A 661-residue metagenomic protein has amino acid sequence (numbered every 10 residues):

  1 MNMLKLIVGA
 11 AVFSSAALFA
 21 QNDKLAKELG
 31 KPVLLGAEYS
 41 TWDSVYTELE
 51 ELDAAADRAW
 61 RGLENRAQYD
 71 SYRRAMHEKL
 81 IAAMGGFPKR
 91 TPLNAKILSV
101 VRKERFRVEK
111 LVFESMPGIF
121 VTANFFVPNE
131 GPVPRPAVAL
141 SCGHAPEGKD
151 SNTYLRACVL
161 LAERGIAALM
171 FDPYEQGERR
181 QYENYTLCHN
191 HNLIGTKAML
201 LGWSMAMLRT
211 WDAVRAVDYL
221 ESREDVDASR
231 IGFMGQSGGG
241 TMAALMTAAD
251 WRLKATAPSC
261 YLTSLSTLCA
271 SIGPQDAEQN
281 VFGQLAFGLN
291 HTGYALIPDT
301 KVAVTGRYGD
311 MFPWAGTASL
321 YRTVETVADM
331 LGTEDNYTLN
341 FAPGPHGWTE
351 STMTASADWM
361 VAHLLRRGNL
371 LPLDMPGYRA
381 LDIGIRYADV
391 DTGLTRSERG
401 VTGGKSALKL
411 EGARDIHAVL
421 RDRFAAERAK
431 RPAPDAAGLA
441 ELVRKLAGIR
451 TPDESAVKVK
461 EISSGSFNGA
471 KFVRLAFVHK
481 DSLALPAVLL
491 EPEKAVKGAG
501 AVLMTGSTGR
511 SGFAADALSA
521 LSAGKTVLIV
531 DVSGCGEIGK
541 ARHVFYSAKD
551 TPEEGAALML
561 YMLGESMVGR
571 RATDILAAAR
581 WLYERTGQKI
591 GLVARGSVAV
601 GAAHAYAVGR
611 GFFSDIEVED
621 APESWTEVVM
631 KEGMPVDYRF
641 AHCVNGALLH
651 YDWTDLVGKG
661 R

Functional and structural regions predicted by a protein language model:
N2-G9: Sec-dependent signal peptide recognition, specifically the positively charged N-region followed immediately by
A10-A20: Hydrophobic h-region of N-terminal signal peptides that target proteins for export in Gram-negative bacteria
Q21-F120, V133, T292, P298 (+8 more regions): Alpha/beta-hydrolase-fold serine-hydrolase catalytic core, especially in secreted/extracellular enzymes
F125, V133-G143, G498-S507: Short beta-strand element of the alpha/beta-hydrolase
E130-V133, N184-M234, Y546-S597: Gly/Ser-rich "nucleophile elbow"/oxyanion-hole loop immediately N-terminal to the catalytic nucleophile in hydrolases
S141-C142, F171-P173, S259, T505-G506 (+2 more regions): Alpha/beta-hydrolase
N152-L169, F513-V530: Short amphipathic alpha-helix adjacent to the substrate-entry channel of hydrolases
R164, R215-F287, A578-L649, D655 (+1 more regions): Primarily recognizes the serine-hydrolase "nucleophile elbow" in alpha/beta-hydrolase and SGNH/GDSL folds
